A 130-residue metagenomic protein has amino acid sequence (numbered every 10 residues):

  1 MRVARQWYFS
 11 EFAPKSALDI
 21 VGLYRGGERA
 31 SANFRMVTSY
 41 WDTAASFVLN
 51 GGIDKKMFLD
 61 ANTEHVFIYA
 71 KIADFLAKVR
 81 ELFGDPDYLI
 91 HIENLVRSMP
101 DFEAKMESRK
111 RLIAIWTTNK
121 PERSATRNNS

Functional and structural regions predicted by a protein language model:
M1-S130: Acidic, Ser/Pro/Thr-rich low-complexity regulatory regions and the short amphipathic helical interaction modules they
